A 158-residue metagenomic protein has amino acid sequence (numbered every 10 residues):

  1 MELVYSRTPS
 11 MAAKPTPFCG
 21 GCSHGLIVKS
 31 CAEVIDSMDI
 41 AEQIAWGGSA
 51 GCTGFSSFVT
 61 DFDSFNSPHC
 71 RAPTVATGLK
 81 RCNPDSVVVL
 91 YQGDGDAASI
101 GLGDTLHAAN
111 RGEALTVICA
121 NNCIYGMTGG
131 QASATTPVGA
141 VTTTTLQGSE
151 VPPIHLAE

Functional and structural regions predicted by a protein language model:
E2-P68: Active-site diphosphate/adenylate-binding microenvironment
S6, S133-E158: Conserved thiamine diphosphate
P17-G21, Y91-G95, A140-S149: Flexible, glycine/proline-enriched loop segments at strand-loop-helix junctions that form or flank small-ligand binding
S23, I27, R71-V75, P152 (+1 more regions): Catalytic-loop motifs flanking and including active-site residues across diverse enzymes
H24-I27, E33-I40, R81-P84, N110-E113 (+2 more regions): Generic secondary-structure signature for well-ordered alpha-helical cores
S30, G103, H155: Short Gly/charged-rich anion-binding patches and loops
C52-G126: Thiamine diphosphate
G126-A132: Glycine-rich, charge-decorated loop segments at or immediately adjacent to ligand/cofactor-binding or catalytic sites
